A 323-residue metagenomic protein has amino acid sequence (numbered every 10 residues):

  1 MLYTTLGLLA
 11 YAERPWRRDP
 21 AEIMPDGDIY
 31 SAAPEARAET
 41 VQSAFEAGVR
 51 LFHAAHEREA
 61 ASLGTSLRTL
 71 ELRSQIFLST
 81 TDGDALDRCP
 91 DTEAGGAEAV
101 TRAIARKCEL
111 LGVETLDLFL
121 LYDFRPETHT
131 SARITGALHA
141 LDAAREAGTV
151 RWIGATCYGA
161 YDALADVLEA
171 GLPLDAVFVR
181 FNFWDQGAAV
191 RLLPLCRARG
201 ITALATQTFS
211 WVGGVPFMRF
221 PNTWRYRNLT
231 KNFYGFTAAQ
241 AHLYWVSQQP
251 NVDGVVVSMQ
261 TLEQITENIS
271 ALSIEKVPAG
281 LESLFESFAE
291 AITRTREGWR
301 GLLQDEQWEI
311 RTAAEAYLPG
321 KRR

Functional and structural regions predicted by a protein language model:
M1-T4, R18-I23, G48-L51, L72-I76 (+5 more regions): Short, well-ordered coil/turn segments that N-cap beta-strands
M1-T80: N-terminal binding-site loop/beta-alpha segment at the start of enzyme catalytic domains that lines or forms
L6, P25, F52, L78 (+9 more regions): Conserved, mostly hydrophobic/aromatic
G7, E22-E35, D82-A99, R125-T130 (+1 more regions): Active-site mouth loops of central-metabolism enzymes
L9-Y11, D28-Y30, A55-E57, T81-A85 (+5 more regions): Active-site beta-loop-alpha junctions enriched in small/polar residues
P15-R17, T40, R50-L51, R68 (+1 more regions): Structured C-terminal cap/extension of enzyme domains
I29-E35, E39-Q42, E46, E93-F183 (+2 more regions): Glycine/proline-rich, positively charged, aromatic-decorated active-site loop/lid region on the catalytic face
S74-T80, P173-R180, E275-E282: Short hydrophobic/aromatic-enriched beta-strand-loop microsegments
